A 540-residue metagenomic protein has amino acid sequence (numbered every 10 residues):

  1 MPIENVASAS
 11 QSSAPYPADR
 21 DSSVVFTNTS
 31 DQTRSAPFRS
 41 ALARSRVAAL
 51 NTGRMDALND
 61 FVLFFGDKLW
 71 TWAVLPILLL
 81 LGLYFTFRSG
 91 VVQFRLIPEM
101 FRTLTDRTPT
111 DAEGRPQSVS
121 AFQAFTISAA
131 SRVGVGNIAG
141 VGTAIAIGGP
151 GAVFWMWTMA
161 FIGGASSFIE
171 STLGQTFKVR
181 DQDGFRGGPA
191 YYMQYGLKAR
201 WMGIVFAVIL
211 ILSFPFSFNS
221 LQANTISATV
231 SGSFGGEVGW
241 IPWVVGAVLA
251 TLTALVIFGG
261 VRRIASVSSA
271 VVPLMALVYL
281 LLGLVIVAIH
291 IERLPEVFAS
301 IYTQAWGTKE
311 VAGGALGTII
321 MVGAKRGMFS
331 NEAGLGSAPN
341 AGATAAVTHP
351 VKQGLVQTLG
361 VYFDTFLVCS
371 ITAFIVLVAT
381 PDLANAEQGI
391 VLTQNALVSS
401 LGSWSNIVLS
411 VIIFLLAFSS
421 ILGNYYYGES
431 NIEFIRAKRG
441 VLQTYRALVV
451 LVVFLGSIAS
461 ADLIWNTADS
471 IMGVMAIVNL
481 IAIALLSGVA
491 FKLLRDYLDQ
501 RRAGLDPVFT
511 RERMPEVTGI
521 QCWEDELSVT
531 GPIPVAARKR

Functional and structural regions predicted by a protein language model:
P2-S30, R34-S35, R39-S40, R44-S45: Low-acidity, Ser/Thr- and Arg-rich intrinsically disordered low-complexity segments
G53-V135, A146-G151, L485, V489-L505 (+2 more regions): N-terminal alpha-helical transmembrane segments of multi-pass membrane transport and channel/translocase proteins
L63-T103, A146-G184, M202, F363-I371 (+2 more regions): Extracellular loop-to-transmembrane helix junctions
I77-F101, T225-V230, I241-I289, L294-Y302 (+1 more regions): Membrane-interface loop-to-helix entry segments
L81-T86, M159-D183, P189-A190, Q194-N224 (+2 more regions): Helix-loop-helix module between adjacent transmembrane segments
L104-F125, A129, A160, S171 (+4 more regions): Transmembrane-helix boundary/entry motifs in multi-pass membrane transporters
A112-I145, L173-T176, Q182-A190, Q194 (+3 more regions): Alpha-helical membrane segments and immediately flanking helix-loop junctions that form or couple to the substrate/ion
F168-F177, Q182, L282-S300, T308 (+3 more regions): Extracellular/periplasmic helix-exit of transmembrane alpha-helices
